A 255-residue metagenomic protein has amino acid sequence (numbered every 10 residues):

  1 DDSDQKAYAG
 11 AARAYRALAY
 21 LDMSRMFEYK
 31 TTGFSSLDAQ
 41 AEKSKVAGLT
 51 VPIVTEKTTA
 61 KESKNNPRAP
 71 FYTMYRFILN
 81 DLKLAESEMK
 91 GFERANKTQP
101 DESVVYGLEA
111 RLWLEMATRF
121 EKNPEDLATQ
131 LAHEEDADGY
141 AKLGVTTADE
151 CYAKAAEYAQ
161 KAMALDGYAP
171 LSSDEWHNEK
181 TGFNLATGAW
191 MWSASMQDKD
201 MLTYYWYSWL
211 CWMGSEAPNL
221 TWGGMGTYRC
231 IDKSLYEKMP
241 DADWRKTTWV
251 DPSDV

Functional and structural regions predicted by a protein language model:
D1-A14, S24-V255: Structured, solvent-exposed acidic/aromatic patches
Y20: Carboxylate/His-rich catalytic cores and anion/metal-binding grooves
